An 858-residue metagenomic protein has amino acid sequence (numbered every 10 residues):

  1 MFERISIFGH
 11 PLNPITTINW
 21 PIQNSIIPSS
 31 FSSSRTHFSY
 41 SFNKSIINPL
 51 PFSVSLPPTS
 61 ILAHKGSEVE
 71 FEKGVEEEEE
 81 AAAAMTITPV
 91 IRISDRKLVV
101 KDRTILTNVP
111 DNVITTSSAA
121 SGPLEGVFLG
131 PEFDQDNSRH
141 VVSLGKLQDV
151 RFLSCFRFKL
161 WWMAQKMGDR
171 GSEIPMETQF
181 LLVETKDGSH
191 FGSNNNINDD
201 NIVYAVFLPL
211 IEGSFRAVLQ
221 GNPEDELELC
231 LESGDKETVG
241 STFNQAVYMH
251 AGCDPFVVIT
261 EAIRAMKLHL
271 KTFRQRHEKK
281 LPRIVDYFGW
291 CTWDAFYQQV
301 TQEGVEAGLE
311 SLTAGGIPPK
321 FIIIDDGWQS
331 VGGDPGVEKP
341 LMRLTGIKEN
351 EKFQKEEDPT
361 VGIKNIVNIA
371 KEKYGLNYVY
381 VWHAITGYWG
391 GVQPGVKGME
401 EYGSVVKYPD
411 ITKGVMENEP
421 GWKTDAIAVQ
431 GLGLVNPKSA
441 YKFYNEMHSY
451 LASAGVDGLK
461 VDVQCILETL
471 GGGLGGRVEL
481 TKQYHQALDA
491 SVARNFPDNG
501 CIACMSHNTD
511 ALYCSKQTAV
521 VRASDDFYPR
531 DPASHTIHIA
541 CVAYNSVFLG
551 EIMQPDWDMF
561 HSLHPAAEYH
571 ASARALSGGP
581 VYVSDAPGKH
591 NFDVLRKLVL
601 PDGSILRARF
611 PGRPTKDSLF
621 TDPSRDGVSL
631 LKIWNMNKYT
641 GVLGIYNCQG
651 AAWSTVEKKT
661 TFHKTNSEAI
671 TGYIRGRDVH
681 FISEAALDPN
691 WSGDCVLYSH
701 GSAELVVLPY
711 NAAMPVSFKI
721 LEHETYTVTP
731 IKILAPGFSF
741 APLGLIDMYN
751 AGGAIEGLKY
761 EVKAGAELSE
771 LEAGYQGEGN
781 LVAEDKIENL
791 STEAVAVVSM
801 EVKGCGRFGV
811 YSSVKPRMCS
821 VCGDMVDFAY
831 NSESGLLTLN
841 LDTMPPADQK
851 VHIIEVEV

Functional and structural regions predicted by a protein language model:
M1-F38: N-terminal chloroplast transit peptides
S33-M85: N-terminal organelle-targeting presequences
H64-K267: N-terminal accessory beta-strand-rich subdomains and adjacent acidic, glycine-rich linkers that precede catalytic cores
T86-C155, K159-E173, T640-L643, W653-E657 (+3 more regions): Non-catalytic C-terminal accessory domains or segments of carbohydrate-active enzymes
R283-Y287, T292-S449, A454-V478: Aromatic-lined carbohydrate-binding/catalytic grooves of carbohydrate-active enzymes
F296-V300, Q329-G333, T386-V392, I466-L470 (+9 more regions): Flexible loop/turn segments at secondary-structure boundaries
G395-S453, Q486-V594, R607-V628, W634-N635: Glycan-recognition surfaces
D585-V707: Flexible, acidic glycine-rich loops studded with aromatic residues
